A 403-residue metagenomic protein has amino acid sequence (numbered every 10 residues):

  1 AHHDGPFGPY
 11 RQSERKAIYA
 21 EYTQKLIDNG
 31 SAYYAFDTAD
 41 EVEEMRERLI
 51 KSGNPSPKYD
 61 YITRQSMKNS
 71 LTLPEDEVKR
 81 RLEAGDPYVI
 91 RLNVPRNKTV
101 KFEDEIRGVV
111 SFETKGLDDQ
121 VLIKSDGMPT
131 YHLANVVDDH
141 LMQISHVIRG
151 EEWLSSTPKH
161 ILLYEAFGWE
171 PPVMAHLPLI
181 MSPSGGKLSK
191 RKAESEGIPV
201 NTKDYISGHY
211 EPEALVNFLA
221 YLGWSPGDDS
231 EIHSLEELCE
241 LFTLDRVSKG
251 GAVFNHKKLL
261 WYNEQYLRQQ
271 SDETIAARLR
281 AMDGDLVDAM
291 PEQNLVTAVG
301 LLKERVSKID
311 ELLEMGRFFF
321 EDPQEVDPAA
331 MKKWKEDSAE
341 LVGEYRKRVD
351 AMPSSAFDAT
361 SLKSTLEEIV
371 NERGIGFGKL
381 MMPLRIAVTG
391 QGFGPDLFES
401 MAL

Functional and structural regions predicted by a protein language model:
A1-H3, P9-A17, E21-E43, E47-S56 (+4 more regions): Basic, alpha-helical terminal appendages of large translation-related enzymes
Q12, K25-D28, A32-Y34, T38-R191 (+2 more regions): Active-site cores that bind ATP or allylic diphosphates and position pyrophosphate for catalysis
R15, Y19, S156, S207 (+1 more regions): Hydrophobic (often cysteine-bearing) scaffold residues that line and stabilize catalytic clefts of nucleotide/cofactor
Q24, E47, E165, N217-A220 (+2 more regions): Generic alpha-helical structural context detector
G150, Y205, V370, G374: Short, charged/polar micro-motifs that form catalytic or ligand-binding hotspots
F167-V173, L177-E325, T389-L403: Catalytic adenosine-cofactor/nucleotide-binding cores of aminoacyl-tRNA synthetases and other
